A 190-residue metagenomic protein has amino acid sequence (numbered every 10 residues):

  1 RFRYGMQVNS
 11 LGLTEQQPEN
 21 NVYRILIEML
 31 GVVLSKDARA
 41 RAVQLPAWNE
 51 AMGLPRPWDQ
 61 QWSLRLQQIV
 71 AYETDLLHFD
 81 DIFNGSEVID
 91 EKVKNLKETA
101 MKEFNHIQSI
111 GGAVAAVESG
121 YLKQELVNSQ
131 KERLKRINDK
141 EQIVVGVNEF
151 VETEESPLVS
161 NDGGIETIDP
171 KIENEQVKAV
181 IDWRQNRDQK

Functional and structural regions predicted by a protein language model:
R1-E15, G31-M52, I69-D90: Core alpha/beta catalytic barrel or barrel-like domain that forms the active/cofactor pocket in diverse metabolic
G5-N9, I25, V43-W48, I110 (+3 more regions): Generic beta-strand/beta-sheet core signal
Q16-L26: Active-site cavity-forming subdomains of large catalytic enzyme subunits
L54-P57, Q61-K190: Flexible, glycine-rich loop/tail regions that form catalytic "lids" or insertion modules at the edges of active sites
